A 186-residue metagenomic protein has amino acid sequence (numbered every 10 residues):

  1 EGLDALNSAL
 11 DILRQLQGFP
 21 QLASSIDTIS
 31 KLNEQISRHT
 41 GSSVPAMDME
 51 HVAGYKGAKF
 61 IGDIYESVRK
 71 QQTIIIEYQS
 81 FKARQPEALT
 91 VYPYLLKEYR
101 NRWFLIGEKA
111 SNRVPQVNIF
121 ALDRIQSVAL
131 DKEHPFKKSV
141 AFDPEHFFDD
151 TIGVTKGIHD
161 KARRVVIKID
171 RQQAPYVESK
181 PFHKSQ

Functional and structural regions predicted by a protein language model:
E1-D4, T90, N112-V114: Short, basic/aromatic recognition patches that contact phosphate-bearing ligands
G2-Q79: Bulky hydrophobic/aromatic content
I12, R102, Q173: Short loop/turn segments at secondary-structure transitions that flank enzyme active sites
R14-Q21, K82-R84, G107, T151-I158: Short helix-to-loop capping/linker segments positioned immediately adjacent to catalytic or ligand/cofactor-binding
K59, E87-T90, D160: Short solvent-exposed loop/turn micro-motifs enriched in small/polar/acidic residues
Y65-S111: Loop-centered beta-sheet repeat module
L105-Q186: Surface-exposed, charged, gly/pro-rich loop-and-adjacent secondary-structure segments at domain edges
